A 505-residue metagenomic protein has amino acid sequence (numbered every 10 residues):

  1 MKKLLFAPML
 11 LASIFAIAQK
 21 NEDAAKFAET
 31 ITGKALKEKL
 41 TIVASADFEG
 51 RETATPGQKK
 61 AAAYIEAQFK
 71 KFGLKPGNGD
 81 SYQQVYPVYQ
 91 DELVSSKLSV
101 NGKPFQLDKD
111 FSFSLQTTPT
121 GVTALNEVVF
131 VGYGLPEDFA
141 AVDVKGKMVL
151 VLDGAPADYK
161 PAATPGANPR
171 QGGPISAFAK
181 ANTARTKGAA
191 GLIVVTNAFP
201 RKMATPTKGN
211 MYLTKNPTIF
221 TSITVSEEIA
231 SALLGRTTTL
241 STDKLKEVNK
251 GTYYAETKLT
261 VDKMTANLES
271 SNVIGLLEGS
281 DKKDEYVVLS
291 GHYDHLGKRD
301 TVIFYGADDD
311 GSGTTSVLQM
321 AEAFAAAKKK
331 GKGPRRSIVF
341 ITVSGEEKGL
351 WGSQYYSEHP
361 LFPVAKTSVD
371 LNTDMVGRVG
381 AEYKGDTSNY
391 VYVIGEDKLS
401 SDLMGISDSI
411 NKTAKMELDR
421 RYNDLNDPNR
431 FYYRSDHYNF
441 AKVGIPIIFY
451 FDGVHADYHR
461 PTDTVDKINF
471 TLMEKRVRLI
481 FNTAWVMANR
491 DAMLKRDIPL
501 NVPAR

Functional and structural regions predicted by a protein language model:
M1-N21: Bacterial Sec-dependent N-terminal signal peptides
I17-G77, F139, A204-P206, L277-E278 (+2 more regions): N-terminal hydrophobic or amphipathic helices/low-complexity stretches enriched in small/hydrophobic/Pro/Gly
K20-A24, L107-A141, K215-G306, E322 (+1 more regions): Soluble metallo-hydrolase cores and metallopeptidase-like ectodomains found primarily in the secretory/periplasmic
E49-P161: Noncatalytic luminal/extracellular "stalk/propeptide" segments of secretory-pathway proteins
Q106-L107, S222-V225, A230-A232, T237-T238 (+1 more regions): Metal-dependent peptidase/peptidase-like ectodomains
D108-T221, F304, E322: Extracellular/luminal Protease-associated
S222-V225, T315, E322, H455-R505: His/Asp/Glu-rich mid-to-C-terminal helical/loop segments that flank catalytic regions of hydrolases
E322-G349, D370-T373: Short helix-loop-beta-strand segments that form the rim/entrance of peptidase-like active sites
